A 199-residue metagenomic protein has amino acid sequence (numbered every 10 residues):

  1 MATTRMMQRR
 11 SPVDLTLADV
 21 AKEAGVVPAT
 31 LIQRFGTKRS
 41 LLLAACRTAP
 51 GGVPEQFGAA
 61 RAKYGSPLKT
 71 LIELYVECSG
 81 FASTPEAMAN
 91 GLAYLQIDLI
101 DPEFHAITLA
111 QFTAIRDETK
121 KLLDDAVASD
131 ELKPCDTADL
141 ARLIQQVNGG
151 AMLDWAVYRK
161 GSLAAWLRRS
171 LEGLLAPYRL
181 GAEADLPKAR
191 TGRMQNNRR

Functional and structural regions predicted by a protein language model:
A2-R10, Q56-K63, N90, Y94 (+1 more regions): Solvent-exposed, amphipathic alpha-helical segments
A2-S40, A44: Helix-turn-helix
T3-T4, A18-D19, A44, T48-P50 (+2 more regions): Recognition helices and adjacent regulatory flanks at domain boundaries
G36-S40, A44, A62-G65, A82-S83 (+5 more regions): Residues in soluble alpha-helical coiled-coils and helical-bundle/repeat scaffolds
K38, A45-A49, V53, Q111-I115 (+2 more regions): Hydrophobic/aromatic residues within well-ordered alpha-helical segments
A44, E55-M88, L140-I144, R168 (+1 more regions): Hydrophobic alpha-helical connector segments
T70, A82-A106: Amphipathic alpha-helical segments used for helix-helix packing
H105-L109, T113, A128-L174, G181-R199: Hydrophobic/aromatic-rich alpha-helical bundle segments in the mid-to-C-terminal region
